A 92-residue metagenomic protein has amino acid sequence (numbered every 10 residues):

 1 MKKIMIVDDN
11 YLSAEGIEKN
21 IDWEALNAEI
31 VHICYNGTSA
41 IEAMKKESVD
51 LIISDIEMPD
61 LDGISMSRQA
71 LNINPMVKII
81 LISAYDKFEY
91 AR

Functional and structural regions predicted by a protein language model:
K2-S13, I17-E18, I52: Conserved acidic segment of CheY-like receiver
K3, I30, K78: Residues at the starts of beta-strands that form the adenosine-phosphate
I6, I33, L81: Conserved SAM-binding loop
A25-V31: A generic structural motif
V31-T38: Conserved Asp/Asn-Gly motif in the active-site loop of CheY-like receiver
I41-R92: CheY-like receiver
